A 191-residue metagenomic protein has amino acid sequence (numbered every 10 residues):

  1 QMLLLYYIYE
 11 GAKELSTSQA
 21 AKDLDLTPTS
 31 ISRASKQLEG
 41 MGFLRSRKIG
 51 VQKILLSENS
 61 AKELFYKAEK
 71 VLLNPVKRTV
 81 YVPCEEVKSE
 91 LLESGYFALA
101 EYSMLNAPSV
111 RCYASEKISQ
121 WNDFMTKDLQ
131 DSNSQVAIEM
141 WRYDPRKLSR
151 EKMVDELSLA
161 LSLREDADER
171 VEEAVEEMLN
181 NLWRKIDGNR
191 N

Functional and structural regions predicted by a protein language model:
Q1-K13: Short amphipathic alpha-helical interface segments
G11-L24: Short acidic, hydrophobic short linear motifs in intrinsically disordered regions
K13-S16, T29-I31, R45-R47: Short, structured loop/turn "capping" segments at alpha-beta junctions
D25-G40: Short amphipathic alpha-helical interaction segments
E39-G50: A short, conserved structural fragment
G50-N59: Minor-groove-contacting beta-hairpin "wing" of winged helix-turn-helix DNA-binding domains
K62-F65, A100: Short, charged/polar, Gly/Pro-enriched secondary-structure boundary elements
E69-N191: Long, low-complexity, charge-rich intrinsically disordered regions
